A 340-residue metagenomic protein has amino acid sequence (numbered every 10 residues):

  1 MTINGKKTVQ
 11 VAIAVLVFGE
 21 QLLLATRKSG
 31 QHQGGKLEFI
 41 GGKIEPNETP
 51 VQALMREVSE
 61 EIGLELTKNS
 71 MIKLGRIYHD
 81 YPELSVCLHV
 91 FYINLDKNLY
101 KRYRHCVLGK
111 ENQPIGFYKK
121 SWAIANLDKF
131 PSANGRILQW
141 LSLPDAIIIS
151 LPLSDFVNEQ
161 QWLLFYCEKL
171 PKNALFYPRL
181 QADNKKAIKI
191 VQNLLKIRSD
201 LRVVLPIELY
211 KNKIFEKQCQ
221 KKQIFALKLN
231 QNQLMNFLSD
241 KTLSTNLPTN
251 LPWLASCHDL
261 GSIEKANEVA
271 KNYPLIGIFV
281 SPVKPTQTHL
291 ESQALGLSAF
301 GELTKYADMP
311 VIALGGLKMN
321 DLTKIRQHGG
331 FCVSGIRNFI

Functional and structural regions predicted by a protein language model:
T2-L23, Y92-N94: Conserved N-terminal beta-strand and adjoining loop/helix that marks the start of the Nudix/MutT-like hydrolase domain
F18-E61, R202: Conserved Nudix-box catalytic region and its N-terminal flanking loop in Nudix hydrolases and closely related
H32, K36, C106-K172: Nudix hydrolase/Nudix homology domain
R76-H105, F117-K120: Active-site-adjacent beta-strand/loop module that shapes the phosphate/pyrophosphate-binding cleft
I148, F176, A266, I278 (+1 more regions): Conserved, mostly hydrophobic/aromatic
L175-N246: N-terminal active-site wall of soluble small-molecule enzyme domains
K189-L209, L243-L260, S292-M319: Alpha-helix-loop-beta-strand connector modules within alpha/beta enzyme cores
F225-S239, G277-E291, L317-I340: Glycine-rich phosphate-binding active-site loops on the catalytic face of alpha/beta enzymes
